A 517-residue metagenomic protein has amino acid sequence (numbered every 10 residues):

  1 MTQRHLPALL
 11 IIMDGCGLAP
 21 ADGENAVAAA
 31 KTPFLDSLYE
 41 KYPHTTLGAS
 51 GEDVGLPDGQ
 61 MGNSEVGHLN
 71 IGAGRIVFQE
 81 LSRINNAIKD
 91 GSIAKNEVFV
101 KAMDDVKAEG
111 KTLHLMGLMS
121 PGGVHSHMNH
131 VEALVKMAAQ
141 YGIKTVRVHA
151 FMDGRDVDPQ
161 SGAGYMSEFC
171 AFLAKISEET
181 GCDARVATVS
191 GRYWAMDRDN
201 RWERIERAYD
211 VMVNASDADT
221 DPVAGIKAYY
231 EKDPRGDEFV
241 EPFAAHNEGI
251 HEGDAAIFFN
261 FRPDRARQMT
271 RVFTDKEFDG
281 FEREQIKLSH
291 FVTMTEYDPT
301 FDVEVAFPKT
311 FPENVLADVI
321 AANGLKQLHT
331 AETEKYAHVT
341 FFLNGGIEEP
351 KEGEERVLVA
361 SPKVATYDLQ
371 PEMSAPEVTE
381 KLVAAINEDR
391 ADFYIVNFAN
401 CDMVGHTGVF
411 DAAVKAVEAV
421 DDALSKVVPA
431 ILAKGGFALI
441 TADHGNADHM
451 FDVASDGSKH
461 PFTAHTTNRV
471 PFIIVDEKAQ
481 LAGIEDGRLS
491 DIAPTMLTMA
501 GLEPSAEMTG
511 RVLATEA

Functional and structural regions predicted by a protein language model:
M1-A517: Feature captures the catalytic ectodomains and active-site-proximal regions of enzymes that hydrolyze or transfer
